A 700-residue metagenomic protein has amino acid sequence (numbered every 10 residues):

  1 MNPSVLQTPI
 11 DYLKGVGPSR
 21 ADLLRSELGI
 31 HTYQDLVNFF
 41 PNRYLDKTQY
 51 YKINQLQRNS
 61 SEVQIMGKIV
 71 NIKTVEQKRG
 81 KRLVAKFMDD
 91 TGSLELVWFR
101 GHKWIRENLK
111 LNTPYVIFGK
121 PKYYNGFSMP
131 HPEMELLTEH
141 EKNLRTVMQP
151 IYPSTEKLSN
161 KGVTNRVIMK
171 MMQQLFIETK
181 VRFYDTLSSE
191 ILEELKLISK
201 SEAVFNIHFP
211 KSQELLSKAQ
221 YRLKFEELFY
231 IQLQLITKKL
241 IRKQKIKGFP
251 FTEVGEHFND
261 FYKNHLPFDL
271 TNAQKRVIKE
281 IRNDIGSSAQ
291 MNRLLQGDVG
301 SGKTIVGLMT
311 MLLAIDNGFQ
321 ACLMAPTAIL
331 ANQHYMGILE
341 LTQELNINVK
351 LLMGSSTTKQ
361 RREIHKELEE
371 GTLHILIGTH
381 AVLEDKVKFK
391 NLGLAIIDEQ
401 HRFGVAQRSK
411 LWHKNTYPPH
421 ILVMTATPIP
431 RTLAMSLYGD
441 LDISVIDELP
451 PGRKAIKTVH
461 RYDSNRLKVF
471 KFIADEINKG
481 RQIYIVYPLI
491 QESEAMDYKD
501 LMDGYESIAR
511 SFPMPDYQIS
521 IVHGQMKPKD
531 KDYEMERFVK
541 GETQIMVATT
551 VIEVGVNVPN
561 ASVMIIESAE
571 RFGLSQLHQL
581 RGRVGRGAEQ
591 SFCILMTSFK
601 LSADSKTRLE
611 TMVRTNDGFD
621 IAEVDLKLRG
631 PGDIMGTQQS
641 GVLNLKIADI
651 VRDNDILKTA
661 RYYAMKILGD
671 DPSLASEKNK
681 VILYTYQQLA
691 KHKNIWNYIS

Functional and structural regions predicted by a protein language model:
M1-K14, S26, I231, I241: Long, highly charged, low-complexity intrinsically disordered interaction regions that mediate electrostatic DNA/RNA
D22-L23, G248-L295: Conserved pre-motif I regulatory segment
F39-M66: OB-fold nucleic-acid-binding modules
K68, K120-P121, Q234, A569 (+1 more regions): Short, surface-exposed secondary-structure boundary micro-motifs
V75-L83, M88-H265, D670: Upstream accessory/linker segments immediately N-terminal to the RecA-like ATPase cores of bacterial MutS and a subset
R276-K279, Q290-E610, S673: Inter-lobe coupling/hinge segments of SF2-like helicase ATPases
E536-M546, I552-P559, M564-E567, G582 (+3 more regions): Accessory helical-bundle/CTD segments and flexible terminal tails appended to RecA-like ATPase motors
